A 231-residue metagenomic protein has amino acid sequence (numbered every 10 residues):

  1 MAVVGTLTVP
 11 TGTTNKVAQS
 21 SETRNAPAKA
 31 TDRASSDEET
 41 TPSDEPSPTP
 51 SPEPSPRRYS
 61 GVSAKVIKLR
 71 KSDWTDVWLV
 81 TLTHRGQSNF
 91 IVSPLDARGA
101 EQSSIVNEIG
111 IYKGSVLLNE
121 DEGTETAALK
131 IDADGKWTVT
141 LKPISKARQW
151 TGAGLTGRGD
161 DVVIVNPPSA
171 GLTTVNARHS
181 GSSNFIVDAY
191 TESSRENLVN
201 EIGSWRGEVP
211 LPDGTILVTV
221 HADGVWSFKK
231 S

Functional and structural regions predicted by a protein language model:
M1-L7: Hydrophobic membrane-insertion alpha-helices, especially the h-region of bacterial N-terminal signal peptides
L7, T11-R57: N-terminal low-complexity, Pro/Thr-rich disordered segments that flank secretion/membrane-targeting signals
K16-V17, P42-S231: Acidic, Ser/Thr/Pro
